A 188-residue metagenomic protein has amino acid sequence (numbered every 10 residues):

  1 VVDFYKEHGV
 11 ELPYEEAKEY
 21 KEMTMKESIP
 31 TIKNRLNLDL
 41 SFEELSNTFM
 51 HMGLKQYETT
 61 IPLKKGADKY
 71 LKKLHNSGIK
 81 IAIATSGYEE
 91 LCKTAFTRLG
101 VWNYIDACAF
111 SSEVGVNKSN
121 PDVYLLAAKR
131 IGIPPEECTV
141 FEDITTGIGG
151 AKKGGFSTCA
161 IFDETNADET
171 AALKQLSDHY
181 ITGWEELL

Functional and structural regions predicted by a protein language model:
V1-K18, K153: Active-site neighborhood of HAD-like aspartate-dependent phosphohydrolases
D3-E7, K69-I79: A short, Lys/Arg-enriched amphipathic alpha-helix followed by its capping loop at the start of a domain
F4-Y5, T24-D39, A95, A127-A128: Helix-loop "lid/cap" segments that line or gate small-molecule binding pockets
V10-L12, L38, V101, G132-I133: Helix N-cap/coil-helix junction residues
E11, K80, S157: Residue-level detector of anion-binding/catalytic polar loops
E11-E16, T31-K69, S77: Metal-dependent phosphoesterase signature
Y20-T24, F49, P62-G66, G87 (+3 more regions): Short beta->alpha linker loops
K72-H75, Y88-L188: Asp-based, Mg2+/Mn2+-dependent phosphohydrolase catalytic module
